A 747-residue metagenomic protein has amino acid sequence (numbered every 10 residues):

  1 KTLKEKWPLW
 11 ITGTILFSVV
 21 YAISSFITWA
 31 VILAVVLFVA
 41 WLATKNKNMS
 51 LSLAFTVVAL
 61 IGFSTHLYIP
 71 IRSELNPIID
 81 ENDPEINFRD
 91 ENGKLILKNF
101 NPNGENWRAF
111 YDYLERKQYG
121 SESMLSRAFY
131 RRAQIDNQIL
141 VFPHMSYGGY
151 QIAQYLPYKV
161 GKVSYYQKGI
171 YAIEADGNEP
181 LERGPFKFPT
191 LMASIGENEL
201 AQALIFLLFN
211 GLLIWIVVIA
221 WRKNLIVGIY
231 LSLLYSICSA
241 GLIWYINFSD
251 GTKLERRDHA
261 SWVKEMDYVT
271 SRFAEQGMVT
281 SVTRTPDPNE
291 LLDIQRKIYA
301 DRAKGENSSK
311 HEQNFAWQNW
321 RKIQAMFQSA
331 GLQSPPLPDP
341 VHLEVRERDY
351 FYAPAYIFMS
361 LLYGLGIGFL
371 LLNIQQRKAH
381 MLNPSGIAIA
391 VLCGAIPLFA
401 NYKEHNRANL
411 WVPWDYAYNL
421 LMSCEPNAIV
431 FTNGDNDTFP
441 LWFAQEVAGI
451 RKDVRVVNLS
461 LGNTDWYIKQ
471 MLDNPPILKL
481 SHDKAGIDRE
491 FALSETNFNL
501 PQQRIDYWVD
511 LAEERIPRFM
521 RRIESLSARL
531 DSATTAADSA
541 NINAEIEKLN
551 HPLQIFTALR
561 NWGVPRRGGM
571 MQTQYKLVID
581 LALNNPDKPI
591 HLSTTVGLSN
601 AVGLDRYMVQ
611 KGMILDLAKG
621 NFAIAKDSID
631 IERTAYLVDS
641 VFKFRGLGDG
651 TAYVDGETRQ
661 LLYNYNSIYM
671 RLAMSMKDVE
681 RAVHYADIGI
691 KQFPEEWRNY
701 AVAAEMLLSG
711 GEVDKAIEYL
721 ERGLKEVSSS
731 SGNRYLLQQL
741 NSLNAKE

Functional and structural regions predicted by a protein language model:
K1-D293, A300, W317-N427, F443-N744: ER/secretory pathway lumenal C-terminal domains and tails of membrane proteins involved in glycoprotein biogenesis
G305, S309-W320: Extracytoplasmic/lumenal ectodomains and periplasmic regions of secretory and membrane proteins
F439: Residues that form or flank phosphate/diphosphate-binding pockets in enzymes that use nucleotide phosphates
